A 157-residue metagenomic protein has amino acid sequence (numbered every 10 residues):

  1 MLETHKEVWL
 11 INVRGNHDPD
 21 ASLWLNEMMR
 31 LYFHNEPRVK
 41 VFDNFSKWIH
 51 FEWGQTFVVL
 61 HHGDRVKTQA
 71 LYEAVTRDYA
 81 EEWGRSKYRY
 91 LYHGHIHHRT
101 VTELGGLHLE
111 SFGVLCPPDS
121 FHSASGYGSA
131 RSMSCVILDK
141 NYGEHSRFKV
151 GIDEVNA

Functional and structural regions predicted by a protein language model:
M1-T4, H50, G151-A157: Catalytic phosphate/metal-binding cores of nucleic-acid and nucleotide-processing enzymes, i.e., regions that mediate
M1-V39: Core catalytic region of metal-dependent phosphoesterases/phosphodiesterases, especially metallo-beta-lactamase-like
A21-L23, H50-G54: Short, solvent-exposed polar/charged micro-motifs at secondary-structure junctions
M29-F45, E52-V59, D64-E154: Conserved beta-sheet core of the metallophosphoesterase superfamily
